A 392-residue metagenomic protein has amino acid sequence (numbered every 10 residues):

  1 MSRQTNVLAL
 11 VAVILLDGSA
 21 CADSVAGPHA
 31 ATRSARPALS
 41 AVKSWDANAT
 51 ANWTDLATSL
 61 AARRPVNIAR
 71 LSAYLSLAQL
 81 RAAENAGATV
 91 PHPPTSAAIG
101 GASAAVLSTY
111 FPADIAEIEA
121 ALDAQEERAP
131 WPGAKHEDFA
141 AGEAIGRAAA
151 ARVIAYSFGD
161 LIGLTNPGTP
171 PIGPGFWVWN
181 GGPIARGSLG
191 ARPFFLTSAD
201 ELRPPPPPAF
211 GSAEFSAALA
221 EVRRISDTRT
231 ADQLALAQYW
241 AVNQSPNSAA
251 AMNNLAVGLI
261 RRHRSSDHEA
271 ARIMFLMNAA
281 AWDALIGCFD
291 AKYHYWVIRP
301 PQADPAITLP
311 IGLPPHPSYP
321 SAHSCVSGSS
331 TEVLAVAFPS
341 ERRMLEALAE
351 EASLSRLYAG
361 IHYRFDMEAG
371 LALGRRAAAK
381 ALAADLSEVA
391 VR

Functional and structural regions predicted by a protein language model:
M1-L8: Bacterial N-terminal signal peptides that target proteins for export
L8-A9, G328: Intrinsically disordered, low-complexity segments enriched in polar/charged small residues
A9-S19: Bacterial N-terminal signal peptides
D23-R392: Acidic/polar surface patches and capping/hinge elements
